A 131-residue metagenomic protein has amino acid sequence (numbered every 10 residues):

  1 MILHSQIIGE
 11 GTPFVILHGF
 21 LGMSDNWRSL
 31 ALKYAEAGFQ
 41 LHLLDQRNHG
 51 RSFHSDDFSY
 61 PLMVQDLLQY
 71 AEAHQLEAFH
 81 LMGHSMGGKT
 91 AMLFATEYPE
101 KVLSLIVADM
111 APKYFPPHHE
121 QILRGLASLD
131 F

Functional and structural regions predicted by a protein language model:
M1-I2: N-terminal cap/lid segment of alpha/beta-hydrolase-fold proteins
Q6-F53: Conserved HGGG/HGGXW glycine-rich cap/lid loop of the alpha/beta-hydrolase fold
G9-G11, Q75-A78, P99-E100: Active-site acidic short loop of glycosyltransferases
E36, Q40-M82: Active-site loop/oxyanion-hole signature of alpha/beta-hydrolase fold enzymes
A37, Y98-K101: Conserved dinucleotide-binding and phosphotransfer motif residues
G83-G87, A91: Gly/Ala-rich beta-loop-alpha elbow adjacent to hydrolase catalytic centers
M92-T96, L103-F131: Flexible "cap/lid" loop of the alpha/beta hydrolase fold
